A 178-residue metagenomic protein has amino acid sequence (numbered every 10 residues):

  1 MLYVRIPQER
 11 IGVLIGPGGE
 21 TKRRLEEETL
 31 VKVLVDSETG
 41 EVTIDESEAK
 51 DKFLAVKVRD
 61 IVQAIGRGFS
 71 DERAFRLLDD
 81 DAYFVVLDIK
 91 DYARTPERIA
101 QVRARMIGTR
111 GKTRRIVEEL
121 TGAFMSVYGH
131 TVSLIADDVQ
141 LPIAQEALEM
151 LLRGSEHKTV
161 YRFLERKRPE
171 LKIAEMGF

Functional and structural regions predicted by a protein language model:
M1-F178: RNA-contacting regions in translation and RNA-metabolism proteins, encompassing KH/S1 modules where present
